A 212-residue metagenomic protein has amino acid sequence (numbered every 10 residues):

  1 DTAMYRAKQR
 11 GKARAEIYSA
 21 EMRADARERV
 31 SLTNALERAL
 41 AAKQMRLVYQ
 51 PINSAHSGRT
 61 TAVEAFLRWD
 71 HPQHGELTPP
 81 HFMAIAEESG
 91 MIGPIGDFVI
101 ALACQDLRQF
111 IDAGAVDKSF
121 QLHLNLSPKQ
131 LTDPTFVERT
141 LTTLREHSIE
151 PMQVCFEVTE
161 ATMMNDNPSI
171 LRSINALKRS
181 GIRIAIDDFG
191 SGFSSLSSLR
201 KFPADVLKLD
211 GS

Functional and structural regions predicted by a protein language model:
D1, L67, K208-S212: Short, intrinsically disordered, charge-balanced linker/junction segments flanking boundaries in proteins
D1-K12, P80, F189: Catalytic-core segments of nucleotide cyclases and related cyclic-nucleotide turnover enzymes
R6-Q9, A39, I85, K201: Conserved catalytic core of Hanks-type protein kinase domains
A13, R46, R183: Residue-level detector of anion-binding/catalytic polar loops
A20-A24, E28-I149, A161-T162, N175-A176 (+1 more regions): Bacterial c-di-GMP phosphodiesterase EAL domain
E138-S212: The catalytic core of metal-dependent phosphodiesterases that act on cyclic dinucleotides
